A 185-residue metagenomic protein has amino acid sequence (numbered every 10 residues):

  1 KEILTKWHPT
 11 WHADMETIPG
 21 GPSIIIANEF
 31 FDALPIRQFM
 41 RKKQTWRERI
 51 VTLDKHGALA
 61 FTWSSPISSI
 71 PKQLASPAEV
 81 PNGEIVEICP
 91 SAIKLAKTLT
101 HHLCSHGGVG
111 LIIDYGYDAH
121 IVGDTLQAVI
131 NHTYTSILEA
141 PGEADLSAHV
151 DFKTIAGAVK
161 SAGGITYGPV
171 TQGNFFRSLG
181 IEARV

Functional and structural regions predicted by a protein language model:
K1-E2, D145: Residues that cap or delimit alpha-helices
E2-H8: Short, conserved SAM-binding/catalytic segment of Class I S-adenosyl-L-methionine-dependent methyltransferases
P9-T10, M15-V185: Class I S-adenosyl-L-methionine
